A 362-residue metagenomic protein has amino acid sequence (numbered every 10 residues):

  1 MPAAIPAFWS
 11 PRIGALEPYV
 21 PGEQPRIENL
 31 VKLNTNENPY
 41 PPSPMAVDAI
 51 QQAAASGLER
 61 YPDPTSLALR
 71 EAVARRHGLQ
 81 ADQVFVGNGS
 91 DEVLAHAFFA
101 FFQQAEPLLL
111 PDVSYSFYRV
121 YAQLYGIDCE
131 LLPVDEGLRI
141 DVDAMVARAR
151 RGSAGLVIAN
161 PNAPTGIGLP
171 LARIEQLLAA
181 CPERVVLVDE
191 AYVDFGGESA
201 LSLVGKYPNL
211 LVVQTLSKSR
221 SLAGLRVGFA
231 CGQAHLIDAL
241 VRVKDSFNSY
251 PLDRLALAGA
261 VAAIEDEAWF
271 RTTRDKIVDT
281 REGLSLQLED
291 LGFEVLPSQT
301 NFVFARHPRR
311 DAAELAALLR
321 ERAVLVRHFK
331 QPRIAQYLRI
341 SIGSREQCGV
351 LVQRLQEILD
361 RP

Functional and structural regions predicted by a protein language model:
M1-R60, G152: N-terminal "arm"/small-domain region of PLP-dependent enzymes with the aminotransferase-like
L67-P107, R309: Phosphate-binding glycine-rich loop
A100-I158: PLP-dependent aminotransferase-like
E136-D194: Active-site phosphate-binding strand-loop segment of PLP-dependent enzymes
A172, A317-R322, R327, Q331-P362: PLP-dependent enzyme catalytic core of the Aspartate aminotransferase-like
N209-E289, F293-L296: PLP-dependent aminotransferase class I/II
I277-V278, L288-R322, L338: Conserved PLP-binding catalytic core of the aspartate aminotransferase-like
